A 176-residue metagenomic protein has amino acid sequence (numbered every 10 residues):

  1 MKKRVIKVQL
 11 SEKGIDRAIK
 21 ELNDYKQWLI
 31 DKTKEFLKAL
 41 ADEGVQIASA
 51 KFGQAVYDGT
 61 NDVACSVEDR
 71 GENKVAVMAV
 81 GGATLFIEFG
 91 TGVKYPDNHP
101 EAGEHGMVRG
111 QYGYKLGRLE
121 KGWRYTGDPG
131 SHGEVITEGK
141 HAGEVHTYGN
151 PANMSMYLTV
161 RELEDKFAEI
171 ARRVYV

Functional and structural regions predicted by a protein language model:
M1-T84, D97-V176: Short, Lys/Arg-rich flexible segments
E88: His/Glu-rich zincin catalytic helix
